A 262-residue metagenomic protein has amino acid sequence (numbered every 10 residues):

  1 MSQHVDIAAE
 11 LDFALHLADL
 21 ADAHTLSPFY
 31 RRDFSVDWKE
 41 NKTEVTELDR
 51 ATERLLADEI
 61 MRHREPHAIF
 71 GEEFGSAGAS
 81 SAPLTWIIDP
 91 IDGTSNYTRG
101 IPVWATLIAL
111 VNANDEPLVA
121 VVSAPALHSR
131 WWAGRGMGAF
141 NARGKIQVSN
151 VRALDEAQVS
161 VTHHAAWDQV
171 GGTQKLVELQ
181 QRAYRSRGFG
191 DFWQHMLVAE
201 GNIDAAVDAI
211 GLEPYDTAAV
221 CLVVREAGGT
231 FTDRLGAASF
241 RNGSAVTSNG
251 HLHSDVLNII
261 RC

Functional and structural regions predicted by a protein language model:
M1-I91, L252: N-terminal subdomain of lithium-sensitive/metallo-dependent phosphomonoesterases centered on the IMPase/IPPase/PAP
A14, A18-A21, A120, V220 (+1 more regions): Small-residue (primarily alanine) positions within well-ordered alpha-helices, especially packing/interaction faces
T25-P28, D49, I60, T94 (+6 more regions): Residue-level signal for inorganic ion chemistry
E72, S123, A209: Conserved residues at the C-terminal ends of beta-strands
S80-F140: DPxDG-like acidic metal-binding loop motif
N141-K145: A structural micro-motif at secondary-structure boundaries
Q147-C262: An extended, acidic
